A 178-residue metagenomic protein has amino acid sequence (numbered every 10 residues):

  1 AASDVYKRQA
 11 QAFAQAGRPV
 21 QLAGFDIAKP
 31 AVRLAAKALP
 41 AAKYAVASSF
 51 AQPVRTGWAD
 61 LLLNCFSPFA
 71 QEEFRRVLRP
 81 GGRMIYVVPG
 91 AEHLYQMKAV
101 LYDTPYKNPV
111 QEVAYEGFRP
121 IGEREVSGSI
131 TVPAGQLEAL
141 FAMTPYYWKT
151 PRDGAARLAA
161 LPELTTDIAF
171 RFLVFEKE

Functional and structural regions predicted by a protein language model:
A1-Y6: Short, small-residue-biased leader/transition segments that mark boundaries at the very start of proteins
K7-Q52: Class I SAM-dependent methyltransferase SAM/SAH-binding core
V32-R33, Q71, L94: Short alpha-helix immediately C-terminal to the canonical SAM-binding loop
F50-L62: A short acidic, Gly/Pro-enriched loop at the edge of an enzyme's catalytic core that lines a small-molecule cofactor
G81-H93: Conserved beta-strand signature within the Rossmann-like core of class I S-adenosyl-L-methionine
K98-P120: Conserved Class I S-adenosyl-L-methionine
F118-G128: Conserved S-adenosyl-L-methionine
V126-E178: Conserved Class I S-adenosyl-L-methionine
